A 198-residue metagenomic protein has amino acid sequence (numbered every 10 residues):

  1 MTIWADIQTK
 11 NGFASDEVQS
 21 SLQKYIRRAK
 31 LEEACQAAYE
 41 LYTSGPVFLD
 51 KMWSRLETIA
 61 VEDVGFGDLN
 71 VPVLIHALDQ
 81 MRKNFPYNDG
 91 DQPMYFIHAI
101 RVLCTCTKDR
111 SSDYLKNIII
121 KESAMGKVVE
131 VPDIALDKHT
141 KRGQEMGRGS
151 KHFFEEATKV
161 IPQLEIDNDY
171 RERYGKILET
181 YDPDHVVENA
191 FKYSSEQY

Functional and structural regions predicted by a protein language model:
I3-A5, K10, D16, E33-Y198: C-terminal alpha-helical interaction modules of replication/initiation AAA+ assemblies
Q19-K24, Y39: Amphipathic alpha-helical repeat scaffolds
